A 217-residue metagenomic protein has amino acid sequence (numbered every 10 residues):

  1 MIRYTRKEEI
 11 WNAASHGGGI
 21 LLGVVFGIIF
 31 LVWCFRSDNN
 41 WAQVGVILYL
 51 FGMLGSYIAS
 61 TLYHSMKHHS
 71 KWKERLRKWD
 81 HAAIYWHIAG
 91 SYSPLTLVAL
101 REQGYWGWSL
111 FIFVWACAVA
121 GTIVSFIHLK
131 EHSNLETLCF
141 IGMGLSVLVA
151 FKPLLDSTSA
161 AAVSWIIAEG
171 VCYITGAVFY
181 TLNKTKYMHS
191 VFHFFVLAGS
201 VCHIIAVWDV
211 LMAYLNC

Functional and structural regions predicted by a protein language model:
M1-C217: Multi-pass alpha-helical transmembrane bundles in non-GPCR membrane proteins that perform intramembrane catalysis
